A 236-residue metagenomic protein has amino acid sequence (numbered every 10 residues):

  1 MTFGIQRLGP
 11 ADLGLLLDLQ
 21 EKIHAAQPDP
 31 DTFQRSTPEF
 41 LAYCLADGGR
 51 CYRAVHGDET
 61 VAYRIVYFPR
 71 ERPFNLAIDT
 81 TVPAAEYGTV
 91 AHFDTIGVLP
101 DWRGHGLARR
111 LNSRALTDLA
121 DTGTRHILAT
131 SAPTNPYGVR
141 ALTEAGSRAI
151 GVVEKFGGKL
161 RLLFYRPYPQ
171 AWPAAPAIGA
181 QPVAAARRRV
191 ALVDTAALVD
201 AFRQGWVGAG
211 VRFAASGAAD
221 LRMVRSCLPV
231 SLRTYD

Functional and structural regions predicted by a protein language model:
M1-E39, Y43-H56, T60, P176-R189: Short amphipathic alpha-helix that is part of the acyltransferase structural core
Y63-T95: Conserved acyl-donor/pantetheine-binding loop and adjacent beta-alpha core of acyl/acetyltransferases and related
A85-Y87, L99-R110, T122, T134-Y137: Conserved glycine-rich acetyl-CoA-binding loop
T95-V98, G104-T117, E144: Conserved acetyl-CoA-binding loop-helix of GNAT-fold acetyltransferases
A115, A129-V139, V190-V193: Conserved beta-strand-loop-alpha-helix junction that forms the acyl-donor binding cleft
L119-A132, K159: Conserved GNAT acetyl-CoA-binding A-motif
D121, P133-V153: Conserved active-site alpha-helix within GNAT-family acetyltransferase domains
K155-R189, A218-D236: C-terminal "cap" of GNAT-fold acetyltransferases
